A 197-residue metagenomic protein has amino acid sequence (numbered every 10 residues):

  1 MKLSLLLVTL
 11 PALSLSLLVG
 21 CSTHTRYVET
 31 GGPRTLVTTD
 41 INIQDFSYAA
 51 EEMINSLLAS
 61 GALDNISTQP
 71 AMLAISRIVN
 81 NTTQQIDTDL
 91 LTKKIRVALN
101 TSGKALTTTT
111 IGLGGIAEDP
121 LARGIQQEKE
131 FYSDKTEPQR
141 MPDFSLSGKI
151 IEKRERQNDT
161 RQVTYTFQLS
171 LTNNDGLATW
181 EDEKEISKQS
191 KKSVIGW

Functional and structural regions predicted by a protein language model:
M1-C21: Sec-dependent bacterial lipoprotein signal peptides
L3, I78, G112: Histidine- and/or cysteine-centered catalytic micro-motif in compact active-site loops
L5, I66, T108-T109: A generic structural-conservation signal
C21-T68, K135-M141, R154-W197: C-terminal/domain-edge helix-coil "capping" segments
I54, L58-A62, N80, R96-K104: Sec-exported extracytoplasmic/periplasmic mature domains
A62, Q69-D89: Early exported N-terminus immediately downstream of N-terminal targeting peptides
M72-R77, S145-K149, T166-S170: Soluble periplasmic/extracytoplasmic beta-strand elements of cell-envelope proteins
T83, D89-R96, S102, T107-Q157: Short, solvent-exposed, polar/charged sequence segments at loop or secondary-structure edges
